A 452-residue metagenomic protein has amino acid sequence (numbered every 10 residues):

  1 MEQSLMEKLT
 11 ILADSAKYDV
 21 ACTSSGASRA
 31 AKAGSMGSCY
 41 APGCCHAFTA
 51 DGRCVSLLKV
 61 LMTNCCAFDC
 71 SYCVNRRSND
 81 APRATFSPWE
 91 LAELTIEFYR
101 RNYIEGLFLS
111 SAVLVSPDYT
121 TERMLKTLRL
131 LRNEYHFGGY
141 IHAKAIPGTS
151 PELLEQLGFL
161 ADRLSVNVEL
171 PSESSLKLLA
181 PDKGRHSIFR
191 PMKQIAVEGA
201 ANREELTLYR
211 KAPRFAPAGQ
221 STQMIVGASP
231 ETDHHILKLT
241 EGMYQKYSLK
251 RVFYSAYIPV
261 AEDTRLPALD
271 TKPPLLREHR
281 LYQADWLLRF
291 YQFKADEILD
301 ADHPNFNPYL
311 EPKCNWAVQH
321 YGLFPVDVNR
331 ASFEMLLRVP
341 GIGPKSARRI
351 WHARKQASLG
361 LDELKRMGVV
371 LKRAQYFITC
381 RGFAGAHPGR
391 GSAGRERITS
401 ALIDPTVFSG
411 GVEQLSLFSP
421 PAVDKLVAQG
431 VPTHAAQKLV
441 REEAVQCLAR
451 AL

Functional and structural regions predicted by a protein language model:
M1-C65, V370, I378, A386-S409 (+1 more regions): Flexible, acidic/Gly-rich N-terminal and inter-domain linker regions that tether and position cofactor-handling modules
M1-F68, Y72-T222, V226-P230, A261 (+1 more regions): Conserved Radical SAM active-site core
S172, S187-T264, P273-L299, V370: Conserved C-terminal portion of the radical SAM core fold that forms the substrate/S-adenosylmethionine-binding
R265-L337, R373-A422, L426, A451: Long, highly charged, low-complexity intrinsically disordered interaction regions that mediate electrostatic DNA/RNA
A353-R354: Residue-level signature of tetratricopeptide-repeat
D362-R366, Q375: Short Lys/Arg-enriched helix C-cap and helix-to-coil transition segments that create basic nucleic-acid-contact patches
